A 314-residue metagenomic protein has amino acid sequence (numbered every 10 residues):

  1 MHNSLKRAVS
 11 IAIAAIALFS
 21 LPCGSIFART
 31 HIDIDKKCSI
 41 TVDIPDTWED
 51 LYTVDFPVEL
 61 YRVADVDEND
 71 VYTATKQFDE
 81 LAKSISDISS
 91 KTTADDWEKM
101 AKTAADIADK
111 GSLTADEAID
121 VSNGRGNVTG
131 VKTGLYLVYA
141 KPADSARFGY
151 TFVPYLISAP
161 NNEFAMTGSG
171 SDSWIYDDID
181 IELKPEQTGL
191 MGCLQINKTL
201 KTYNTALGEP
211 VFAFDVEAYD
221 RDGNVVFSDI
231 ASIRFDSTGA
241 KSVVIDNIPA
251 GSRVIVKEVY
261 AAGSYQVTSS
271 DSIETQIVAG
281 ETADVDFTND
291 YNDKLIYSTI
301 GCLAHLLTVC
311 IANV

Functional and structural regions predicted by a protein language model:
M1-V314: Solvent-exposed loop/turn and edge beta-strand elements of beta-rich ligand-binding domains
